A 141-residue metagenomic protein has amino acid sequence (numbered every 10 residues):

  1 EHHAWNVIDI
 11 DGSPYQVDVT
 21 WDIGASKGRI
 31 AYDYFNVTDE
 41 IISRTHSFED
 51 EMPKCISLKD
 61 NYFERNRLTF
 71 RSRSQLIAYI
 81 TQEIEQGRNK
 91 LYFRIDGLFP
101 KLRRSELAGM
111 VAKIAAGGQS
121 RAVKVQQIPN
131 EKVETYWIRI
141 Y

Functional and structural regions predicted by a protein language model:
E1-E40: Hydrophobic/aromatic-rich core segments of domains that either
N36-Y141: N-terminal accessory/pre-domain segments preceding catalytic cores
